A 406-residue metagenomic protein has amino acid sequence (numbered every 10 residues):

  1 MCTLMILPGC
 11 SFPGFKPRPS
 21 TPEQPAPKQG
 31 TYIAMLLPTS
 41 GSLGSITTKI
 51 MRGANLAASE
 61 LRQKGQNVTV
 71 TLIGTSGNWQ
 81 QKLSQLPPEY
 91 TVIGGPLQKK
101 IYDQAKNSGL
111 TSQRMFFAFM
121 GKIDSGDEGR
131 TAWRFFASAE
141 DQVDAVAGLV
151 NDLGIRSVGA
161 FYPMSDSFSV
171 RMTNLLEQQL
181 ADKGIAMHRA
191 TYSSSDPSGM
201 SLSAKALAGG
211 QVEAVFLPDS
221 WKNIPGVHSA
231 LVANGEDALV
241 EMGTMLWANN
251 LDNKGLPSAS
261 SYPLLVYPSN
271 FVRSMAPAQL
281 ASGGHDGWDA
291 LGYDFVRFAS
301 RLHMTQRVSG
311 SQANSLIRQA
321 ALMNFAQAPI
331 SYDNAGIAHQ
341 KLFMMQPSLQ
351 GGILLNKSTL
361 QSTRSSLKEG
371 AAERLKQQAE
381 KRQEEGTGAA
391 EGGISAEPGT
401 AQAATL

Functional and structural regions predicted by a protein language model:
I6-G9: C-terminal motif of bacterial Sec signal peptides marking the signal peptidase cleavage site
S11-G14: Bacterial signal peptide processing site
P19-R52: Extracytoplasmic "Venus flytrap"
T47-Q66: Short, polar/charged alpha-helical segment
V68-P87, Q142-D144, S194-K205: Structural motif
Y90-F161, D166-A190, V240, N250-N253: Extracytoplasmic ligand/sensor domains, especially the bilobed periplasmic-binding protein
H228-V296, H303-V308: Extracellular/periplasmic periplasmic-binding protein-like sensory domains
A281-K357, Q383-T387, I394, A404: Segments of small-molecule ligand-sensing domains
